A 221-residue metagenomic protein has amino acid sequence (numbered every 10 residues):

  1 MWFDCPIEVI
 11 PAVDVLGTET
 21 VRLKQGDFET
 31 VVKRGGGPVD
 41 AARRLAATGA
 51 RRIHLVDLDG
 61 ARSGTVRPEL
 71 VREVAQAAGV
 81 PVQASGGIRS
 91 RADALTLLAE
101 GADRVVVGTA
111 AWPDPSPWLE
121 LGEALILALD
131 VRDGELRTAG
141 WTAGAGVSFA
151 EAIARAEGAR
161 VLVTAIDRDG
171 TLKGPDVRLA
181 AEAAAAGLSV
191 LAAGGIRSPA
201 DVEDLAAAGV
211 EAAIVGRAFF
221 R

Functional and structural regions predicted by a protein language model:
M1-Q25: N-terminal amphipathic alpha-helix/helix-capping segment at the start of soluble metabolic enzymes
W2, A46, V71-Q76, L98 (+4 more regions): Surface-exposed amphipathic alpha-helices with a cationic face
E8-A12, R52, P81-Q83, D103-V106 (+5 more regions): Structural preference for beta-strand elements that scaffold enzyme active sites
L16-T30, L95-L98, A102-D169: Conserved anion-binding
D27-L45: Short catalytic helix/loop segments, enriched in acidic residues and glycine and frequently bearing histidine
R52-E69, T109, L162-L172: Glycine-rich, proline-tolerant flexible connector loops at the mouths of alpha/beta enzymes
T65-R72, W141-A150, K173-A181: Charged helix-capping and loop-helix junction motifs
A78, V82-V105, V177-A213: Catalytic cores of alpha/beta
